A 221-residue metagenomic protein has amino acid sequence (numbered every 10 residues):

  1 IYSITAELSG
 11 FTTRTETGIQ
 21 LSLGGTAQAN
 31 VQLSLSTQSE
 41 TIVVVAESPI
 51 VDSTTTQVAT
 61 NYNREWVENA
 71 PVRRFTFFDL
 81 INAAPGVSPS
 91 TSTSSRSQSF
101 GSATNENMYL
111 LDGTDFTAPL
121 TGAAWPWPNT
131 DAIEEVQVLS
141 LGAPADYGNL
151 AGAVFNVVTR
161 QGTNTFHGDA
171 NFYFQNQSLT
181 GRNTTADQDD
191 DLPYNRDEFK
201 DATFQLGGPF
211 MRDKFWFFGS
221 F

Functional and structural regions predicted by a protein language model:
I1-N63, N129: Periplasm-facing N-terminal accessory domains of Gram-negative outer-membrane beta-barrel systems
E16, W66, L120-A123, Q188-L192: Extracellular loop and loop/strand-boundary signature of outer-membrane beta-barrel proteins
V31, A83-G86, F116, T130-Q175 (+2 more regions): A beta-strand signature from Gram-negative outer-membrane beta-barrel systems, especially the internal plug domain
V43-A70, T104-N107, T114-F116, D187: N-terminal periplasmic "start-of-domain" segments of outer-membrane beta-barrel proteins
A46, A170-N176, G219-F221: Transmembrane beta-barrel strands of outer-membrane/channel proteins
E68-A118, L150-R160: Extracytoplasmic beta-strand/coil segments of soluble accessory domains associated with Gram-negative outer-membrane
V72, Y147-N149, Y194-F199: Short sequence motifs at beta-strands and strand-loop junctions characteristic of Gram-negative outer-membrane
T180-D187: Outer-membrane beta-barrel translocator domains and adjoining extracellular loop/strand segments of Gram-negative
